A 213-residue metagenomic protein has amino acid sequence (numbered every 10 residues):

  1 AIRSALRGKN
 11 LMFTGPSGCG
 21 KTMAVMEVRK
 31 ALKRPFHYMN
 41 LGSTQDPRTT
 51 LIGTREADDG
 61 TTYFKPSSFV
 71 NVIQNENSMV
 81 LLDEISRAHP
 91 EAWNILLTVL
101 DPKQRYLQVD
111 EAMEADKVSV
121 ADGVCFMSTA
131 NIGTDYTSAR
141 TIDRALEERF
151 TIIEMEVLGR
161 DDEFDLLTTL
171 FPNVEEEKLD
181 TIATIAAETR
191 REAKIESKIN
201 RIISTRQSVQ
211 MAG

Functional and structural regions predicted by a protein language model:
A1-D180: AAA+ P-loop NTPase catalytic core and its hallmark functional loops
F164-G213: Conserved AAA+ ATPase small/helical "lid" subdomain
